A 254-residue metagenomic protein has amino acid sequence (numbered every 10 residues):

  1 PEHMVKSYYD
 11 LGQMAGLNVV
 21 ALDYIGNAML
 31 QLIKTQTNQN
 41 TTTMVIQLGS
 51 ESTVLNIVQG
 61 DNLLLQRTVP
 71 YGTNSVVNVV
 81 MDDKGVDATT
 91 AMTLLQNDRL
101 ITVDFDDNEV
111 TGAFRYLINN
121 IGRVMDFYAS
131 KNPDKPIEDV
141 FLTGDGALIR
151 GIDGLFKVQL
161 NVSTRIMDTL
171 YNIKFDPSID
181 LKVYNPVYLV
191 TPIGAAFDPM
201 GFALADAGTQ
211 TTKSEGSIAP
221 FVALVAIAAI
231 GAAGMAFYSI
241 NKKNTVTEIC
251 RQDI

Functional and structural regions predicted by a protein language model:
P1-K242: Hydrophobic/aromatic-enriched cytosolic interaction surfaces used to assemble or bind macromolecules
T211, Q252-D253: Positively charged, low-complexity intrinsically disordered regions
N241-Q252: Ser/Thr/Pro/Gly-rich low-complexity linker/stalk segments immediately outside membranes or between
